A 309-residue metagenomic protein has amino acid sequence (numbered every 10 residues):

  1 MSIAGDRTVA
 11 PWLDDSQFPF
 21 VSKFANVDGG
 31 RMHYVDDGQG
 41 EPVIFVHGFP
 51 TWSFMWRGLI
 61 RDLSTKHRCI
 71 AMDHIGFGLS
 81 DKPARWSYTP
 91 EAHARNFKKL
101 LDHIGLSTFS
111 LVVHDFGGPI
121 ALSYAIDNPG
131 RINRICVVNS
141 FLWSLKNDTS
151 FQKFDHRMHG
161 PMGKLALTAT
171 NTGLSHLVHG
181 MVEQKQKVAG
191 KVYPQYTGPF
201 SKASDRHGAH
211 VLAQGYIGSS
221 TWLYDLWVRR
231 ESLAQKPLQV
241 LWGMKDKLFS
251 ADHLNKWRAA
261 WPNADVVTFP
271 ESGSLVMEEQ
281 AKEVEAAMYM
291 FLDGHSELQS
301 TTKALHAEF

Functional and structural regions predicted by a protein language model:
M1-V43, S64-H67, D102, L106-T108 (+3 more regions): Alpha/beta-hydrolase fold catalytic core
V27-G29, V35-D37, A71-H114, A286: Active-site loop/oxyanion-hole signature of alpha/beta-hydrolase fold enzymes
D36-L79: Conserved HGGG/HGGXW glycine-rich cap/lid loop of the alpha/beta-hydrolase fold
M55-R57, S80-W86, K146-D148, A251-D252: Conserved catalytic-core motifs of eukaryotic protein kinase domains, centered on the activation segment
S107-T149: Conserved hydrolase catalytic core segment
K146-V211: Helix-rich cap/lid subdomain of alpha/beta-hydrolase
S204-A259, T268: Conserved serine/cysteine hydrolase catalytic core
S272-E285: Catalytic histidine-centered segment of alpha/beta-hydrolase-like enzymes
